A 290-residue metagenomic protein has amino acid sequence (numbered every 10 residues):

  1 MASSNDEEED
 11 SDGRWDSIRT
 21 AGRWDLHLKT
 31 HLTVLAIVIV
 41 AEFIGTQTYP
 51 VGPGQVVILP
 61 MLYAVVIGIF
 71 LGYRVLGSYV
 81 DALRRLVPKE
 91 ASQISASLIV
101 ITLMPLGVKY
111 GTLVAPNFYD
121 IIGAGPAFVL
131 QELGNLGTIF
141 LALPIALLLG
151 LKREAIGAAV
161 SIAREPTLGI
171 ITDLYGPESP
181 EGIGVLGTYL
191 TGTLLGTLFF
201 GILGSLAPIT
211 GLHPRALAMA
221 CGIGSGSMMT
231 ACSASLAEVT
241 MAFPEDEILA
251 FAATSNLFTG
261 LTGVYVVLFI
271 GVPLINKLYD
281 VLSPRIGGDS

Functional and structural regions predicted by a protein language model:
N5, S11-G13, I18-I58, L203 (+1 more regions): C-terminal transmembrane helix-loop-helix hairpin of multi-pass membrane proteins
D25-L26, Y49-L62, V87-L98, I122-Q131 (+1 more regions): Interfacial loop-to-helix junctions that mark the boundaries of transmembrane helices in multi-pass membrane
F43-Y79: Flexible hinge motifs at transmembrane-helix junctions and intramembrane kinks/re-entrant loops in multi-pass membrane
V56-F70, L98-L103, A124-G134, E154-V160 (+1 more regions): Structural signature of hydrophobic alpha-helical transmembrane segments
I67-R85, K89-I121: Hydrophobic transmembrane alpha-helices of secondary-active transporters and Na+-translocating membrane complexes
G111-E132, E181-T193, T197, S205: Helix-loop-helix hairpins and the membrane-proximal interhelical loops of multi-pass alpha-helical transport proteins
P126-I162, L195-I209, G222-G224: Transmembrane alpha-helices that form the ion-translocation and gating core of multi-pass ion transport proteins
I145, R153-L194, A216-F251: Alpha-helical membrane segments and immediately flanking helix-loop junctions that form or couple to the substrate/ion
